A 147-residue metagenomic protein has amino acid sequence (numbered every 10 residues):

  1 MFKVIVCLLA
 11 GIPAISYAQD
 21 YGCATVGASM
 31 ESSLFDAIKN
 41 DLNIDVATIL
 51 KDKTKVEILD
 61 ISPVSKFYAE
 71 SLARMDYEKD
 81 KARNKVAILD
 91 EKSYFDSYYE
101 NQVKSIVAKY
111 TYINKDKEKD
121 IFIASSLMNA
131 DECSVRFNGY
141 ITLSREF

Functional and structural regions predicted by a protein language model:
K3-P13: Sec-dependent N-terminal signal peptides
Q19, Y99-Q102, T142-F147: Exposed acidic/polar residues on beta-strands and adjacent loops within beta-sheet cores, strongest in beta-propeller
Q19-K79, R83: N-terminal secretory signal peptides
P63-D131: Mid-chain, structured segments of secreted extracytoplasmic proteins
S126-F147: A short, surface-exposed interaction/processing loop segment used at functional sites
